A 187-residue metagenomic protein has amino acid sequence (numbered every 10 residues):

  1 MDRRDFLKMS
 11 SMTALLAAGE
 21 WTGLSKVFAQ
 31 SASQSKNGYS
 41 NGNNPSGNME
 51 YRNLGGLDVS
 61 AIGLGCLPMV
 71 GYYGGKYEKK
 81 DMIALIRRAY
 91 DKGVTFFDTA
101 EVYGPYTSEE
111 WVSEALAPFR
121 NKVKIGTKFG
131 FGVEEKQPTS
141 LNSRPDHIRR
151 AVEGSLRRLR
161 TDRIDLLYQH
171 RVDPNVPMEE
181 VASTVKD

Functional and structural regions predicted by a protein language model:
D2-K124: N-terminal binding-site loop/beta-alpha segment at the start of enzyme catalytic domains that lines or forms
L67, A100-V102, K128-G132, Q169-V172: Active-site beta-loop-alpha junctions enriched in small/polar residues
V70-Y73, G132-P138: A short acidic, helix-capping loop that chelates divalent metal ions and anchors anionic groups
F96-T99, G126, R163, Y168: Generic enzyme active-site microenvironment
E101, E109-E110, K128, E153 (+1 more regions): Acidic-residue sensor for enzyme active/binding pockets
A117-F131, K136, H147: N-terminal glycine-rich cofactor-binding segment that shapes the pocket for flavin-like pterin cofactors
E134-D187: Glycine/proline-rich, positively charged, aromatic-decorated active-site loop/lid region on the catalytic face
